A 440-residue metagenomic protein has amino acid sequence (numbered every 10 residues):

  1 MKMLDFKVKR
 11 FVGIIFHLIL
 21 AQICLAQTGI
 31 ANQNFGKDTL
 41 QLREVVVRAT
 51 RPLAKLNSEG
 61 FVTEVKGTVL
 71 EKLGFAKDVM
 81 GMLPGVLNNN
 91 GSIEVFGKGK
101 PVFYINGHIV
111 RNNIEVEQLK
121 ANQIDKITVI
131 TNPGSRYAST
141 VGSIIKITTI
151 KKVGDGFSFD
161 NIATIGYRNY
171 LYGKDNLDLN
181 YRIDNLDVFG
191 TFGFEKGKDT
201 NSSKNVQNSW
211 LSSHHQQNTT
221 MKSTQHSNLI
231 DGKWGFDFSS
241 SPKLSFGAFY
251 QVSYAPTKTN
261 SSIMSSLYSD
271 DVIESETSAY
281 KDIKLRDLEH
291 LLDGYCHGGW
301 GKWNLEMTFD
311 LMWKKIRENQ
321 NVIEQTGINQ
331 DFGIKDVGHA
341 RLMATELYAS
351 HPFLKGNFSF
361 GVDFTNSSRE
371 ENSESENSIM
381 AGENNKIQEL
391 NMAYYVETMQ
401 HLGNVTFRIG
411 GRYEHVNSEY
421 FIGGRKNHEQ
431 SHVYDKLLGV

Functional and structural regions predicted by a protein language model:
T28-V69, N89-N90, K98, I130-T131: Short, acidic, small-residue-rich periplasmic hinge/interaction motif at the N-terminus of Gram-negative outer-membrane
N34, E44, A76-V79, N113-I114 (+3 more regions): N-terminal periplasmic accessory domains that precede and gate Gram-negative outer-membrane beta-barrel machines
A54, K77-I109: Extracytoplasmic beta-strand/coil segments of soluble accessory domains associated with Gram-negative outer-membrane
M82, H108-G134: Short acidic/polar hinge/loop motifs at secondary-structure boundaries that mediate gating or recognition
A138-I145, V153-S203, H226-I230: Outer-membrane beta-barrel translocator/receptor signature
N161-N176, H214-W234, A279-E289, I334-A340 (+1 more regions): Outer-membrane beta-barrel proteins
D187-I273: Periplasmic-side early beta-strands and strand-to-turn transitions of outer-membrane beta-barrels
L229-A255, Y280-G423, K436: Face-selective signature of the C-terminal outer-membrane beta-barrel domain
